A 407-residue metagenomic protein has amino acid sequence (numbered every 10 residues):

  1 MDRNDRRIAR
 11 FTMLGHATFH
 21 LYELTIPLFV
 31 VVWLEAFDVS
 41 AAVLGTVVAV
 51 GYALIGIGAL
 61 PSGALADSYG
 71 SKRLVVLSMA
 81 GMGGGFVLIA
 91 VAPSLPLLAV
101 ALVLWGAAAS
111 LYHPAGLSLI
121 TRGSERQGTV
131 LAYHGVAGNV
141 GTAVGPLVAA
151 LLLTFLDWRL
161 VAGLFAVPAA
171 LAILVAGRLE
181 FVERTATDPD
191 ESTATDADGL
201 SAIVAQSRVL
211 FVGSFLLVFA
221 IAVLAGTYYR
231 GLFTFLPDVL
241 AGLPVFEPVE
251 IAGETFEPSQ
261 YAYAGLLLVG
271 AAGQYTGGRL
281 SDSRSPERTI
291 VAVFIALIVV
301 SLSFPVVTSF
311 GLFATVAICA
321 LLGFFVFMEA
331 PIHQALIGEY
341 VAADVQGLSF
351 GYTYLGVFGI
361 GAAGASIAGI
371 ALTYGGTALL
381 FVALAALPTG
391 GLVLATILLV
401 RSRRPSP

Functional and structural regions predicted by a protein language model:
I26-P27, G213-Y275: Extracytoplasmic gate region of multi-pass secondary transporters
D38, G70, V91-P96, A108 (+2 more regions): Helix-breaking motifs and short loop linkers at transmembrane-helix boundaries and internal kinks in secondary membrane
V48-G63, Y261-T276: Central cavity-lining transmembrane alpha-helices of secondary-active solute carriers, predominantly the Major
I57-L95: Conserved MFS/SLC helix-loop-helix module at the cytosolic interface between two early adjacent transmembrane helices
R73-L88, R288-S303, A385: Structural signature of the two symmetry-related core transmembrane helices
A101-V140: Cytoplasmic helix-loop-helix junction between adjacent transmembrane helices in 12-TM secondary transporters
H134-D190: Helix-loop-helix hairpin linking two adjacent transmembrane segments in secondary transporters
G338-T377: A late C-terminal transmembrane helix in Major Facilitator Superfamily
